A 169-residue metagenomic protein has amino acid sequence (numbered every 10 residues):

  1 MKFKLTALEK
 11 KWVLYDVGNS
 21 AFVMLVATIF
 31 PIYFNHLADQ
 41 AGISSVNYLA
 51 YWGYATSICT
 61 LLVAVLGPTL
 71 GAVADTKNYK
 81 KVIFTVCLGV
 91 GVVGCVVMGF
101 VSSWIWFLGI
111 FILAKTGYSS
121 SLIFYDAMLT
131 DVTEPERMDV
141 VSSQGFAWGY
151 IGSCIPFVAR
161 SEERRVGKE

Functional and structural regions predicted by a protein language model:
K2-T60: Helix-loop boundary and gating motifs at the non-cytosolic
T60-P68, C154: Residue-level signature of mid-helix packing/kink "hotspots" within the transmembrane helices of 12-pass Major
A64, T85-S103: C-terminal ends and interior cores of transmembrane alpha-helices in multi-pass membrane transporters/permeases
A74-L88: Cytoplasmic membrane-interface "Motif A"-like loop-to-helix N-cap segments of 12-TM Major Facilitator Superfamily
G94-C95, V101-S121: Hydrophobic core of transmembrane alpha-helices in multi-pass small-molecule transporters, especially MFS/SLC-type
I110, T116-A147: Cytoplasmic helix-loop-helix junction between adjacent transmembrane helices in 12-TM secondary transporters
S142-S161: Glycine-rich segments within core transmembrane alpha-helices of 12-TM secondary carriers
E163-E169: Conserved small/polar residues in nucleotide/adenosyl-binding loops
